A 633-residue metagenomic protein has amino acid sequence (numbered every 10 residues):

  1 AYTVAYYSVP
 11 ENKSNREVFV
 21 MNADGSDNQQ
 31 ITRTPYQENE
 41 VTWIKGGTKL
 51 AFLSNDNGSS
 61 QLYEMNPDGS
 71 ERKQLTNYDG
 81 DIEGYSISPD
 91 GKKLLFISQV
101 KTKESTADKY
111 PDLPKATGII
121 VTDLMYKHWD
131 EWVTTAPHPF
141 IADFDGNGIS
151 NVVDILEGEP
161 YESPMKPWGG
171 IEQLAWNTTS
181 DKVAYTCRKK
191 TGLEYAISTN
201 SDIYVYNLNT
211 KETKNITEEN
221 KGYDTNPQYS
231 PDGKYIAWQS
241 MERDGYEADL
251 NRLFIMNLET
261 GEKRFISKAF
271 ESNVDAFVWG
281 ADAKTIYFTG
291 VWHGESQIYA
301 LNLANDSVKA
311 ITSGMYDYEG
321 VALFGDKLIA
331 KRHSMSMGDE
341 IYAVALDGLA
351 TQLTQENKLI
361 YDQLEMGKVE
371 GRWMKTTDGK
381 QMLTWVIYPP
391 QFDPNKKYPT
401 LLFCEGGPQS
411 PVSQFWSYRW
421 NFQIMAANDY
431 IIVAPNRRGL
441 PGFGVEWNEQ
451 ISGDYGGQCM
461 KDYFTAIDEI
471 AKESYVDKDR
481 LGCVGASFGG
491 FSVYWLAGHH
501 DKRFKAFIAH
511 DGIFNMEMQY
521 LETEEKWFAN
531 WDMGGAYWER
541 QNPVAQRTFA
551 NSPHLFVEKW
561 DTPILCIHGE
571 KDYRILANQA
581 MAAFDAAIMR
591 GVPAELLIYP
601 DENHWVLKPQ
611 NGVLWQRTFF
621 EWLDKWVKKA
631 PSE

Functional and structural regions predicted by a protein language model:
A1-T3, P35-L53, R72, D79-L94 (+13 more regions): Conserved beta-propeller blade repeats
P10-R16, N55-S60, E131-T135, E194-S201 (+3 more regions): Short, solvent-exposed loop/turn segments at conserved positions within beta-propeller repeat blades
N15-R16, F96-G158, T186-D202, N251 (+4 more regions): Predominantly five- to eight-bladed beta-propeller fold
N22-S26, N66-S70, F144-N147, N207-K211 (+3 more regions): Short loop/turn segments that connect beta-strands within beta-propeller blades
Q29-T32, K73-T76, N151-E157, K214-T217 (+3 more regions): Beta-propeller fold detector
T191, E356-D479, A486-S487, L521 (+1 more regions): Cap/lid segment of the alpha/beta-hydrolase catalytic domain
A426, A434-E633: Active-site-proximal cap/loop segments of hydrolase catalytic domains
